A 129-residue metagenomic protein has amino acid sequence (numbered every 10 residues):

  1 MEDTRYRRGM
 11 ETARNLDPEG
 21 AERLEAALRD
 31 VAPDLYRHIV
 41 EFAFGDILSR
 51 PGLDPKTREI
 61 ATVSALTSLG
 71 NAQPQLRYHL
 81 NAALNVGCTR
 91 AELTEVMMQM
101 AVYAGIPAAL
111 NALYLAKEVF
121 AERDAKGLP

Functional and structural regions predicted by a protein language model:
M1-K56, L110-P129: Acidic, glycine/proline-rich low-complexity segments that act as flexible tails and inter-domain linkers
T12, A43, Y78-H79, E95-V96: A general alpha-helix detector
R37-V40, G70-L76: Short acidic alpha-helix initiation/capping motifs at coil-to-helix transition points, especially at protein N-termini
D54, G70-N71, L93, G105: Short coil/turn motifs at helix boundaries and re-entrant loops, enriched in small/polar and proline residues
R58-L66, V96-M97: Short, structured motif recognition centered on aromatic/hydrophobic residues
E59, I106-P107: Substrate/cofactor-recognition hotspot
T67-S68, V86, Q99-I106: A short structural micro-motif
A72-T94, A109-V119: Extended intrinsically disordered, low-complexity coil regions enriched in Ser, Thr, Gly, Ala and often Pro
